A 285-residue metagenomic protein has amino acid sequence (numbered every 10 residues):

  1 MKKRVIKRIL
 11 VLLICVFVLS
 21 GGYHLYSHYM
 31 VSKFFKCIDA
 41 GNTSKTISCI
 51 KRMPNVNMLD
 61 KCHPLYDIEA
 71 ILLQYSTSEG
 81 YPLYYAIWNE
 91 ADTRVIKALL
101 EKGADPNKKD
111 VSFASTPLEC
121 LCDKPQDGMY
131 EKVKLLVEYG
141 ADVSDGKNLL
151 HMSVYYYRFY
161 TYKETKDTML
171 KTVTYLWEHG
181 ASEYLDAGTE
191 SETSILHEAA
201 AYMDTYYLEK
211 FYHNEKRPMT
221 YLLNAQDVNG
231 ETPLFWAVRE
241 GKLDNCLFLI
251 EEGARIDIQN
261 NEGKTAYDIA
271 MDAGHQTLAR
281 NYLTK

Functional and structural regions predicted by a protein language model:
M1-V18: N-terminal Sec-pathway targeting helices
L19-K33: Membrane-interface motif at the C-terminal end of an N-terminal transmembrane signal
M30-F35, L59-Y85, K109-C122, S144-F159 (+3 more regions): Ankyrin-repeat boundary/"N-cap" motif
K36-G41, Y85-D92, C120-G128, M152-M169 (+3 more regions): Ankyrin repeat A-helix N-terminal signature
K45, R94-V95, E131-K132, T172 (+3 more regions): Conserved ankyrin/ankyrin-like repeat signature
I50-N55, K97-D105, K134-D142, T174-S182 (+3 more regions): Ankyrin repeat domain, specifically the short helix-to-loop turn at the C-terminus of the second helix of each repeat
L223-K264: Ankyrin-repeat and related helical/solenoid repeat scaffolds used for protein-protein interactions
I256-K285: Leucine-rich solenoid repeat scaffolds
